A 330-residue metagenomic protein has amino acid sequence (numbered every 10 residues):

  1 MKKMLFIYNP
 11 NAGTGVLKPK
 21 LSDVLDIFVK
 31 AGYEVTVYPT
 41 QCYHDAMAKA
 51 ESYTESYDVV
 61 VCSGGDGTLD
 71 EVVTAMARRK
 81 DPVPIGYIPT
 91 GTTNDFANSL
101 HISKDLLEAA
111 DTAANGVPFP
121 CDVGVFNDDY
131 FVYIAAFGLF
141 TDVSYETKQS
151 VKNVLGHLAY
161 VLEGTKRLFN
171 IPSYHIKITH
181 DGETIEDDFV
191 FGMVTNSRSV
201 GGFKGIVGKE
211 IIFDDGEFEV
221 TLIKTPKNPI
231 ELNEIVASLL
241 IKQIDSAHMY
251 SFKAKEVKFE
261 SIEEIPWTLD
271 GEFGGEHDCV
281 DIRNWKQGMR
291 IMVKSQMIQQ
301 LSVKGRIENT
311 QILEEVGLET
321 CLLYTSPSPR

Functional and structural regions predicted by a protein language model:
M1-S63, I298, R306-I307, I312-E319: ATP/NTP phosphate-donor binding region
K30-A31, T40, R78-V194: Catalytic core of DAGKc-family lipid kinases
T68-K80: Short Gly/Thr/Asp-enriched flexible loops that form oxyanion-binding sites at enzyme active sites
D129-A135, T141-D142, E186-T195, G201 (+4 more regions): Short hydrophobic-aromatic micro-motifs
P172-Y174, D188-V190, D214-E219, K253-V257: A generic structural signal for short beta-strands and their flanking turns/coil linkers
M193-Q243: Internal helical hairpin/lid segments
K224-L323: ATP/nucleoside-binding phosphotransfer catalytic cores, i.e., glycine-rich phosphate-binding loops
Y324-R330: Conserved small/polar residues in nucleotide/adenosyl-binding loops
